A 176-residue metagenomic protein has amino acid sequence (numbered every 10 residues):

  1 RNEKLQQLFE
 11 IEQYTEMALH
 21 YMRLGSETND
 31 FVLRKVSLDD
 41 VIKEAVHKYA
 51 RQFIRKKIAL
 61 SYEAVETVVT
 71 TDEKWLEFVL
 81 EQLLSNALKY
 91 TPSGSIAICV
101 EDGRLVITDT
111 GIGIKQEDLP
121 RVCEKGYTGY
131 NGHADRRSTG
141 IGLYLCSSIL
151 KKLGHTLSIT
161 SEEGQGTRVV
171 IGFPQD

Functional and structural regions predicted by a protein language model:
S26-F31, A64, V68-K74: Conserved micro-motifs of the catalytic ATP-binding
V32-A50, S61: A conserved beta-strand-to-alpha-helix junction within the catalytic ATP-binding
A87-L88: Short helix-loop "hinge" at the ATP-lid/N-box region of the Bergerat-fold HATPase_c
S93-R104: Short beta-strand/loop element within the Bergerat-fold HATPase_c
D109: Acidic ATP/Mg2+-coordinating residue in the GHKL
I114-Y127: Short conserved segment of the HATPase_c
